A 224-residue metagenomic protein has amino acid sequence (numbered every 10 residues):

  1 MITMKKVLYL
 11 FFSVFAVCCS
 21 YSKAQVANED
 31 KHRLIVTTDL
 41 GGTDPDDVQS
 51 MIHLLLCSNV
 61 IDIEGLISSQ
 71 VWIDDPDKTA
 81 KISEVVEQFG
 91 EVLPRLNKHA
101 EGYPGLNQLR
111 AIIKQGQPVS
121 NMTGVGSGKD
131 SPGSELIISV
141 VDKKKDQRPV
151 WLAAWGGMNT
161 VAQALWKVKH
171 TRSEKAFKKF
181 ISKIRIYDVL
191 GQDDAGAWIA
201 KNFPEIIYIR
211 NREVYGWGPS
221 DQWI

Functional and structural regions predicted by a protein language model:
M1-V26: Bacterial Sec-dependent N-terminal signal peptides
Q25-I224: N-terminal acidic, glycine/proline-rich low-complexity segments
